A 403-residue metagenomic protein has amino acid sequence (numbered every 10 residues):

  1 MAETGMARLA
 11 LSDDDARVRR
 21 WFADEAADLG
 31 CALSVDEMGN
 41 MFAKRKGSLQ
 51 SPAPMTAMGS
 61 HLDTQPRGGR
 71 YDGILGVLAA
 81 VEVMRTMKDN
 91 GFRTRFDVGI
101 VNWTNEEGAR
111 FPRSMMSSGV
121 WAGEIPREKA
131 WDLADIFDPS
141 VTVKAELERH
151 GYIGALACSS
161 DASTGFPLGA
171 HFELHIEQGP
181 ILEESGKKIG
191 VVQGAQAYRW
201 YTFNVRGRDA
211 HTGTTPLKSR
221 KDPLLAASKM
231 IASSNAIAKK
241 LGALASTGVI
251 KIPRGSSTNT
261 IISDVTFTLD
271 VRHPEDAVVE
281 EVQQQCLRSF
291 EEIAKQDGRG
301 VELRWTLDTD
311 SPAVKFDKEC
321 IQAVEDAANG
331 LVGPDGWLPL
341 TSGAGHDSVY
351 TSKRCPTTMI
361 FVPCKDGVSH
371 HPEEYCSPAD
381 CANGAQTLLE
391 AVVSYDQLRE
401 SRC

Functional and structural regions predicted by a protein language model:
M1-S12, V368-H370: N-terminal capping segment at the start of a domain
A7-L11, S246-S257, T268-E275, V301-I321 (+2 more regions): A short beta-alpha structural unit
A23-D28, A32-D36, N40-K144: Active-site metal-coordination/substrate-binding segment of hydrolases, especially metallo-dependent peptidases
D36, R93-T94, G154-A162, T214 (+4 more regions): Flexible, glycine/charged-enriched surface loops at secondary-structure junctions
T56-S60, H175, S263, D335-Q386 (+2 more regions): Zn-dependent metallopeptidase/amidohydrolase metal-coordination segment
M58, R67-E107, R199-V205, H211-I237 (+3 more regions): Alpha-helical metal-binding/catalytic segments enriched in His/Glu/Asp
N105-E106, R110-A277: Midchain, well-structured core segments that form catalytic/ion-binding scaffolds
Q193-A195, T215-G242, R288, V362-C403: His/Asp/Glu-rich mid-to-C-terminal helical/loop segments that flank catalytic regions of hydrolases
